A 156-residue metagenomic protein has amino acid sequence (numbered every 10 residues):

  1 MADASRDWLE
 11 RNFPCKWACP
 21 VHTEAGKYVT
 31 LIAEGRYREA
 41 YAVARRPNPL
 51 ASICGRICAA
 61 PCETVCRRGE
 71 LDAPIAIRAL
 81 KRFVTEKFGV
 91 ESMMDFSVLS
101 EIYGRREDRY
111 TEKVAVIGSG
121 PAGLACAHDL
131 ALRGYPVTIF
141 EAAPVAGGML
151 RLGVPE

Functional and structural regions predicted by a protein language model:
M1-T111: Ferredoxin-type iron-sulfur electron-transfer modules and their immediate structural context
H22-A33, Y41-A42, P74-R78, S119-E156: Beta1-alpha1 glycine-rich phosphate/pyrophosphate-binding loop at the start of Rossmann-like nucleotide-binding domains
D108-A122: Beta1/beta-strand and adjacent pyrophosphate-binding region of the FAD-binding site in flavoprotein oxidoreductases
